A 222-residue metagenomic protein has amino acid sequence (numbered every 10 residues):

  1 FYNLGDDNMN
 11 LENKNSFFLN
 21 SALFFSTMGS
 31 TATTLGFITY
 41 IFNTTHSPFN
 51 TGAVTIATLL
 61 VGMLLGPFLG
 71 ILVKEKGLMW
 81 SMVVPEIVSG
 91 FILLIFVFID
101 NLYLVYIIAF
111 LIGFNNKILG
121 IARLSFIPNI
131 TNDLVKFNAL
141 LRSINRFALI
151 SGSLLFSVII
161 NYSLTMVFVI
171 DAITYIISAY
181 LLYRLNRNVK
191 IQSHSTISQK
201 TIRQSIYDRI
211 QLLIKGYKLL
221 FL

Functional and structural regions predicted by a protein language model:
G5-S16, N188-L222: Juxtamembrane intracellular "pre-TM" segments in multi-pass secondary transporters
M9-V61, K218-L222: Helix-loop boundary and gating motifs at the non-cytosolic
F18-T34, T58-I71, M79-S89, L104-I160 (+1 more regions): Substrate-agnostic recognition of the 12-TM MFS/MFS-like secondary transporter fold
T33, F42, L93-F96, I112 (+1 more regions): MFS-fold secondary transporters
I38-N43, S151-I170: Transmembrane alpha-helix termini and helix-breaking/packing motifs in multi-pass membrane transporters
T45, G77, I99-D100: Helix-breaking motifs and short loop linkers at transmembrane-helix boundaries and internal kinks in secondary membrane
I87-D100: C-terminal ends and interior cores of transmembrane alpha-helices in multi-pass membrane transporters/permeases
S125, N129, F168, A172-I197: Helix-loop junctions on the cytosolic side of multi-pass membrane transporters, especially the intracellular loop
